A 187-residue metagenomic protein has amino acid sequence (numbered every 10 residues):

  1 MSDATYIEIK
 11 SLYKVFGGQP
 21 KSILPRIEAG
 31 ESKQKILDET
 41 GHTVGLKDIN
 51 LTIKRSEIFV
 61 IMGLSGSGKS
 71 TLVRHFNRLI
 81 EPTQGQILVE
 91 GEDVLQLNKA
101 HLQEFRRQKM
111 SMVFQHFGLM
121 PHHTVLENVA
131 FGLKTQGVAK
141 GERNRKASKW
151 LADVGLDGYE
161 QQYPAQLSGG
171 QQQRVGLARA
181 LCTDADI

Functional and structural regions predicted by a protein language model:
P25-K35, E90-D93, A130, K134 (+1 more regions): Conserved ABC ATPase "signature" region
I36-G41, L95-M110, T135, K140-N144: ABC ATPase NBD coupling module
N77: Helix-to-loop junction immediately C-terminal to a conserved catalytic motif
N98, R106, L126, A152 (+1 more regions): Signature (C-motif/LSGGQ) region and adjacent switch/coupling loops of ABC-type ATPase nucleotide-binding domains
H123-F131: Short coil-to-helix segment of the ABC ATPase nucleotide-binding domain corresponding to the Q-loop/switch region
Y163-L167, Q171: Conserved ABC ATPase signature
L177: Hydrophobic anchor residue at the start of the ABC signature
C182-D186: A short, proline-enriched helix->beta-strand linker immediately N-terminal to the Walker B motif in ABC-type P-loop
